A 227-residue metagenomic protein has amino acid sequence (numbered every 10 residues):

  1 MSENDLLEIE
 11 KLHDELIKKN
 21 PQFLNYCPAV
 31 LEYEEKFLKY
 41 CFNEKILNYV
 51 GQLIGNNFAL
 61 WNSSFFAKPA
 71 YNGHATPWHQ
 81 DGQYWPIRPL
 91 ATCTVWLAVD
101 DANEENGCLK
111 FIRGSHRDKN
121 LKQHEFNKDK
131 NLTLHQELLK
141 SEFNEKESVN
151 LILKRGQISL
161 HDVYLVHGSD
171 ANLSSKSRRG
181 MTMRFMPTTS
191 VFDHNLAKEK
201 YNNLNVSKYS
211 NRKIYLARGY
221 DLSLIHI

Functional and structural regions predicted by a protein language model:
M1-I87, H124, L196, V206 (+1 more regions): Non-heme Fe(II)-dependent double-stranded beta-helix
E10, D14-I17, I158, Y164-I225: Non-heme Fe(II)/2-oxoglutarate
S64, Q80, L97-D101, R113: Short, structured patches in soluble enzyme cores that scaffold and shape functional sites
A70-N72, L90, D101-E104, R117 (+2 more regions): Short, charged/polar surface micro-motifs in flexible loops or helix N-caps
Q80, T133-E145, S175-S177, L196-Y201: Short, surface-exposed loop/helix-turn segments at secondary-structure junctions that function as lids/hinges flanking
Q80-T92, K146-E147, L153, K176-S177: A short beta-loop-beta micro-motif enriched in histidine and acidic residues
P86-E104, I152, R184-P187: Short, conserved beta-strand element in jelly-roll/cupin
E104-D170: Double-stranded beta-helix
